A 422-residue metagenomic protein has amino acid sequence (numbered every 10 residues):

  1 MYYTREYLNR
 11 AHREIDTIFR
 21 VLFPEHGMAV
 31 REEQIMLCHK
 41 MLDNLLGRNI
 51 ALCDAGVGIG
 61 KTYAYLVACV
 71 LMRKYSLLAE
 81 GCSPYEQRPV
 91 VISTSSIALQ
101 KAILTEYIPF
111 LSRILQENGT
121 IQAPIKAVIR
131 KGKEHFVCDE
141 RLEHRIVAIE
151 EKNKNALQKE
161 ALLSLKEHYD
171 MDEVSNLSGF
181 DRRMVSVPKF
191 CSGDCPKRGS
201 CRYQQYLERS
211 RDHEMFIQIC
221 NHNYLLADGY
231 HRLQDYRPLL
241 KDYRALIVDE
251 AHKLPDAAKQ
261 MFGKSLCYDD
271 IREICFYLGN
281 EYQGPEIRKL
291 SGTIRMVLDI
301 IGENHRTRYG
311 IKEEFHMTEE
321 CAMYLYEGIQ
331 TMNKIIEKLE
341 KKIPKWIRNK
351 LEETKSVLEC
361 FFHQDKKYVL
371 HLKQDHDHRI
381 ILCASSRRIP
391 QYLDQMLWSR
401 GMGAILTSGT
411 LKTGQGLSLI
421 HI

Functional and structural regions predicted by a protein language model:
Y2-E32, S76-Q218, H222-N223, R306 (+2 more regions): A substrate-engagement module of RecA-like helicase motors
A29-L45: N-terminal pre-P-loop "Q-motif" helix
G47-A51, R88, M402: Pre-Walker A (Motif I) flank of P-loop NTPase domains
G47-V67: Walker A/P-loop
A51, V91, V128, Q218 (+2 more regions): Hydrophobic/aromatic beta-strand patches that form the interior of the parallel beta-sheet core in alpha/beta enzyme
Y65, L71, K101, T105-P109 (+3 more regions): Signature of the SF2 helicase/ATPase Hel1-core->accessory helical subdomain module
C191-F216, G229-R237, I335-L419: A contiguous, basic/glycine-rich beta-loop/short-helix subdomain that forms a polymer-engagement track
